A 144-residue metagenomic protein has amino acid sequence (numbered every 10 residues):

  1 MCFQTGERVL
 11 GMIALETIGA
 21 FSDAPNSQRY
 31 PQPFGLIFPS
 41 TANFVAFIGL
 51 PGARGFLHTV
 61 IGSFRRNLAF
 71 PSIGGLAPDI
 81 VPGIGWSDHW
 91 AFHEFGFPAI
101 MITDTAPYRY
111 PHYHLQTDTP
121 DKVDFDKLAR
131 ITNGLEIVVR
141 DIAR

Functional and structural regions predicted by a protein language model:
M1-F21: A glycine-rich helix N-cap at a beta->alpha junction
I18, S22-R144: Active-site-adjacent substrate-binding region of metalloamidase/peptidase-like peptide-processing proteins
